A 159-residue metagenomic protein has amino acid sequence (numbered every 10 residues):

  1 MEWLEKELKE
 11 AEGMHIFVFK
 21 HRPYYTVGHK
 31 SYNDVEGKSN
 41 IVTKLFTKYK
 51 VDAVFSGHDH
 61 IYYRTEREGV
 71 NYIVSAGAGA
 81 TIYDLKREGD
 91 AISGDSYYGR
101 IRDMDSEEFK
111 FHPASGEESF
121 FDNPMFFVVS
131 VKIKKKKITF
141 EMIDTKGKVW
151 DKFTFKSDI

Functional and structural regions predicted by a protein language model:
M1-V18, P23-S31, K44-A53, I61-I159: Metal-dependent phosphoesterase/phosphodiesterase active-site architecture
K30-K38: Flexible gly/pro/ser-rich segments immediately N-terminal to CXXCH heme-c attachment motifs in exported/periplasmic
G37-I41, V54: Catalytic domains of cell-wall/extracellular-matrix polysaccharide-remodeling enzymes, centered on de-N-acetylation
G57: DNA-binding patch around the recognition helix
